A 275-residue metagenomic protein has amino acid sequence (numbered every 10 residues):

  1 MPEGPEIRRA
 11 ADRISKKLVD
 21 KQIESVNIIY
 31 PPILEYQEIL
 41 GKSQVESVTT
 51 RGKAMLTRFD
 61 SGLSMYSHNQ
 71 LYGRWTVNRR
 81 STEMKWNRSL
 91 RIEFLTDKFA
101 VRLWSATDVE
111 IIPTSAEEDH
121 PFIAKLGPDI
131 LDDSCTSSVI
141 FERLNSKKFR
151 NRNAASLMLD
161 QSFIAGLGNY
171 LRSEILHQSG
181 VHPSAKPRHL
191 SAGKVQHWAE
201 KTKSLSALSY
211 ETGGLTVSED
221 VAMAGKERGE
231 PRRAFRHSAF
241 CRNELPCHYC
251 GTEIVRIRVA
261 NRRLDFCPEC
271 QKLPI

Functional and structural regions predicted by a protein language model:
M1-I112, E117, P274: Gly/Gly-Pro- and Ser/Thr-rich, intrinsically disordered tail segments characteristic of DNA damage-repair and tolerance
P2, E6, D132, K194: Catalytic cores of large soluble enzymes that bind and process phosphate-bearing ligands
I7-A10, L18-D20, P121-F122, Y210-S218: Short acidic/polar alpha-helix capping motifs at helix-coil junctions
Q22-I39, T49, R143-I275: Basic, nucleic-acid-binding surfaces and adjacent catalytic neighborhoods in DNA/RNA-processing proteins
M65-Q178, G193: Phosphate/anion-contacting hairpin/loop surfaces
